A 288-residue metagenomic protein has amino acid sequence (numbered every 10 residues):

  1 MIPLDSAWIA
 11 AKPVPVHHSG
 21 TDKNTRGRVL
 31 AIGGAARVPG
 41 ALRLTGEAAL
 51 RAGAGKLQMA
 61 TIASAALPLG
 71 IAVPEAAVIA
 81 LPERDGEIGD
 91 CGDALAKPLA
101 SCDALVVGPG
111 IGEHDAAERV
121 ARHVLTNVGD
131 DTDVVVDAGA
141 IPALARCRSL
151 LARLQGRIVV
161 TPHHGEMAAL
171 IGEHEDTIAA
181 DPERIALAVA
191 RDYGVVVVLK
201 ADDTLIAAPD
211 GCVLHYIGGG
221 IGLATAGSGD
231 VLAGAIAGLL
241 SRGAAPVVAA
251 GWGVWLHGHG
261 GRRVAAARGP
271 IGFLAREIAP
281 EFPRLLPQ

Functional and structural regions predicted by a protein language model:
M1-D133, P142-V159, H164-Q288: Small-residue (G/A/S/T)-rich helix-start motifs and N-terminal tracts that mark the onset
